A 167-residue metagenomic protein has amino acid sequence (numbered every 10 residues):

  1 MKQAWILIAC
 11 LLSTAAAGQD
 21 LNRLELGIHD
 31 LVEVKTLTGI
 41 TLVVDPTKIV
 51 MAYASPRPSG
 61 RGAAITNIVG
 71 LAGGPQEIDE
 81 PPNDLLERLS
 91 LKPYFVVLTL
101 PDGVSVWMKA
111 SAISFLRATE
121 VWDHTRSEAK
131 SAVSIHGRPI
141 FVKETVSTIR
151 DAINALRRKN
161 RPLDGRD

Functional and structural regions predicted by a protein language model:
K2-D167: Eukaryotic intrinsically disordered, low-complexity regulatory linkers and tails enriched in Ser/Thr/Pro
